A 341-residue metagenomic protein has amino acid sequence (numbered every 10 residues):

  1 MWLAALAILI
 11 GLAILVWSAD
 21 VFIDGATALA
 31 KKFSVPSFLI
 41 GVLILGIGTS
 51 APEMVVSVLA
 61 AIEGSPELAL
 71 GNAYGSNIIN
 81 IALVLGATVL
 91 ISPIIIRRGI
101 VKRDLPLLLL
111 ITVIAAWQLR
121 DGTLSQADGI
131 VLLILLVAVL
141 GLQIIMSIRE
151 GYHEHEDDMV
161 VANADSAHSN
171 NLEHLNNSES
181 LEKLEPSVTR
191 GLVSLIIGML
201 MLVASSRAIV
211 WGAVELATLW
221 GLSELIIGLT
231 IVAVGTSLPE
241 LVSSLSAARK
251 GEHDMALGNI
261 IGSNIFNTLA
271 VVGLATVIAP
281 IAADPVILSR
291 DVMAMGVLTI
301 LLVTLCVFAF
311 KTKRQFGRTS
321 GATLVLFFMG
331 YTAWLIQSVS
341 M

Functional and structural regions predicted by a protein language model:
M1-M341: Hydrophobic alpha-helical segments, chiefly the membrane-spanning helices and signal/signal-anchor peptides
